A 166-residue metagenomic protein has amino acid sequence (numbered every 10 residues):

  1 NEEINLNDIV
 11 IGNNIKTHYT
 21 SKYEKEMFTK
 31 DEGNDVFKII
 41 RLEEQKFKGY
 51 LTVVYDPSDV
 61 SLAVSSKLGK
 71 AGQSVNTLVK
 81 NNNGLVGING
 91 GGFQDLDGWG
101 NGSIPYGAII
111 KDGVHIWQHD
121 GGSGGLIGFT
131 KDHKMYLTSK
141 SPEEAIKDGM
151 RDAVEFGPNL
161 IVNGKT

Functional and structural regions predicted by a protein language model:
N1-H119: Zymogen propeptides
Q94-K165: Active-site-adjacent helix-turn-beta-strand microarchitecture at beta-sheet edges that either contains or buttresses
